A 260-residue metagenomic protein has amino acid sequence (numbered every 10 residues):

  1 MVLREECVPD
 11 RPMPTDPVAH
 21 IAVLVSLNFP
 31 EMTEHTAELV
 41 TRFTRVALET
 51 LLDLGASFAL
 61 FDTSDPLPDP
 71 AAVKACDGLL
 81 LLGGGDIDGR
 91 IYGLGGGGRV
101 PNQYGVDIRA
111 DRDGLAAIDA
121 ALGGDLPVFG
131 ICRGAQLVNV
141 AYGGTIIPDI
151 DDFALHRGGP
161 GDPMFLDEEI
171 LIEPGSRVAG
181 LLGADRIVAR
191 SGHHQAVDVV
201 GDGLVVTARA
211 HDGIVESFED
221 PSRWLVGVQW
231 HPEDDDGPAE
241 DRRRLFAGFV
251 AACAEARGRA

Functional and structural regions predicted by a protein language model:
M1-L126, I147, D151-L166, L171-G175 (+6 more regions): N-terminal beta1-alpha1 cap of cysteine-dependent amidohydrolase-like domains
F61-T63, G192, R209: Conserved beta-strand termini and adjacent loop/short-helix elements that scaffold enzyme active sites in alpha/beta
G130, G134, N139, G143: Gly/Ala-rich beta-loop-alpha elbow adjacent to hydrolase catalytic centers
C132, H193, H231: Active-site glycine-centered loops adjacent to acidic/histidine catalytic or metal-binding residues that shape
I187-R190, H194, V199-L204: An extended, acidic
V205-D212: Short, Gly/Ser/Thr-enriched beta-strand-loop segments that form substrate-interacting elements of hydrolase/peptidase
V226-W230: Active-site-proximal beta-strand elements of phosphoester/diester hydrolases
